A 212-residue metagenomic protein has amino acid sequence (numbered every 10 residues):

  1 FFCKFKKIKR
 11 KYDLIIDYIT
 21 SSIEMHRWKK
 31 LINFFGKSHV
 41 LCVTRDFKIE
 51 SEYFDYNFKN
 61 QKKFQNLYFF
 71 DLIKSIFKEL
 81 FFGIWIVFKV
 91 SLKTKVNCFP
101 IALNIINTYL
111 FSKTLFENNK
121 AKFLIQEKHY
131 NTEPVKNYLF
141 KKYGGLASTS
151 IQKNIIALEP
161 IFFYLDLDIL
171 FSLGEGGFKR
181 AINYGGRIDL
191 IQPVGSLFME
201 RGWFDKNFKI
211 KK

Functional and structural regions predicted by a protein language model:
F1-K212: Catalytic-core helical/loop segments in enzymes performing group transfer/polymerization on anionic/lipid-linked
